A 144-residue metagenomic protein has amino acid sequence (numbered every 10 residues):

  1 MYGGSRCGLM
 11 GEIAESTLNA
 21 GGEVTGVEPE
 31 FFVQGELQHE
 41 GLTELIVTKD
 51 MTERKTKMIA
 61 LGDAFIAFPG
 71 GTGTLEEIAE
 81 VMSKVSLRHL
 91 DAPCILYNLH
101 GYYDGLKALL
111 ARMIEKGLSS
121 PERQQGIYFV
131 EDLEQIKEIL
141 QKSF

Functional and structural regions predicted by a protein language model:
M1-L61, H100-E134, E138-F144: A cross-family phosphate/adenosyl-ligand binding-site feature
Y2-S5, A64-L75: Short, glycine-rich nucleotide/cofactor-binding loops
C7-E12, G73-E80: Short glycine/serine/threonine-rich phosphate/pyrophosphate-binding segments that cradle anionic phosphate groups
D63, E76-S86, K107, A111: A broadly conserved amphipathic alpha-helix scaffold signal in soluble, globular proteins
D63, L90-A92, Q125: Short glycine-/polar-rich loops that comprise or flank the Walker A/P-loop and associated switch/sensor motifs
K84-A92, L118-S119: Arginine/glycine-rich "motif VI" loop of SF2 helicases in the C-terminal RecA-like domain
A92-H100: Short loop-to-beta-strand entry elements in the cores of soluble alpha/beta enzymes
